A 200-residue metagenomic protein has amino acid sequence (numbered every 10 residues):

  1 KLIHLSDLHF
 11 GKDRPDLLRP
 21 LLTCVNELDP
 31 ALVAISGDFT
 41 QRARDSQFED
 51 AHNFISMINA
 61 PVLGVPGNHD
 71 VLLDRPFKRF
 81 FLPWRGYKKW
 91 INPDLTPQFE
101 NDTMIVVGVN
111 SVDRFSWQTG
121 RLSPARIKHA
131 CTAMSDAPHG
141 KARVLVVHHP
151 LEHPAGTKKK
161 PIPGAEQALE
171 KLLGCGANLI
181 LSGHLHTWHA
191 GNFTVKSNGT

Functional and structural regions predicted by a protein language model:
K1-H9, T103-D113, V144-H148, T200: Active-site-proximal beta-strand elements of phosphoester/diester hydrolases
K1-M57, L73-D74, H129: N-terminal active-site segment of His-dependent metallophosphoesterases
L5-S6, V33-D38, V62-N68, N110 (+2 more regions): Active-site neighborhood of phospho(di)ester-bond hydrolases with catalytic His/Asp-centered motifs
R14-D16, D45-Q47, R75-F77, W117-L122 (+1 more regions): Short, solvent-exposed loop/turn segments at secondary-structure boundaries
V25-D29, I58, D136-K141, G174: Glycine-rich phosphate-binding loop signature in dinucleotide/nucleotide-binding domains
E49-H129, A137, K171-L173, K196-N198: Extended active-site neighborhood of metal-dependent phosphoesterases/phosphodiesterases
P138-A155: Short acidic, glycine-rich surface-loop motifs adjacent to enzyme active sites
T157-T200: Conserved beta-sheet core of the metallophosphoesterase superfamily
